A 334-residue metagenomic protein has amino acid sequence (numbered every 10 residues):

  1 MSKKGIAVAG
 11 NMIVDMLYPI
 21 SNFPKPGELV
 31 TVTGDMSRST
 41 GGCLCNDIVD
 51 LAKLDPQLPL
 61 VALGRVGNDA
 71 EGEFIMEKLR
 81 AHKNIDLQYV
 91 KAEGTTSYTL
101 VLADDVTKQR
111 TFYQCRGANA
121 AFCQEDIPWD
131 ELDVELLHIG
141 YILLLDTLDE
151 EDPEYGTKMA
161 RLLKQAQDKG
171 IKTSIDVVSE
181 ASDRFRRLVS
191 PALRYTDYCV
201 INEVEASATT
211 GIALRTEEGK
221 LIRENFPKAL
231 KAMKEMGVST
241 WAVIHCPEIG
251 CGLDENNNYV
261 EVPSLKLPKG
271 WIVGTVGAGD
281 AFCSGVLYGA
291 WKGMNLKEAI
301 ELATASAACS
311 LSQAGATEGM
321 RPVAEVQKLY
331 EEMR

Functional and structural regions predicted by a protein language model:
M1-A81, Q109, F122, W271-T275: Glycine-rich phosphate/adenosyl-contacting loop at the front of the ribokinase-like
S2-L17, E73-K91, L102-E261, L265 (+1 more regions): Ribokinase/PfkB-type carbohydrate-kinase core domain
L44-I48, M159, C283: A general structural signal for well-ordered alpha-helical segments in protein cores
D55, A213, A290: Active-site catalytic pocket residues across diverse enzymes, especially alpha/beta-hydrolases
R65, T99-L102: Catalytic-core segment of enzymes that process non-peptidic bonds
G94-S97: Short acidic/glycine-enriched loop/turn segments that link adjacent beta-strands
M236-I244, L265-M333: Conserved post-catalytic alpha-helical subdomain immediately downstream of the catalytic base and nucleotide-binding
